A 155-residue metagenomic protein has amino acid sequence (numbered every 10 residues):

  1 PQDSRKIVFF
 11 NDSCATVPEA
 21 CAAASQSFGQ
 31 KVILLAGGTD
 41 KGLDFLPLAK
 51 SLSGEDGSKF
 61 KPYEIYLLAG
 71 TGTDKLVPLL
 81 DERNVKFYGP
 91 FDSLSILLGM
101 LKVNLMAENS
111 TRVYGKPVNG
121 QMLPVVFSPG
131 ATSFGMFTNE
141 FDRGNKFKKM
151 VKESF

Functional and structural regions predicted by a protein language model:
P1-P62: Nucleotide phosphate-binding/pyrophosphate-handling subdomain across enzymes that bind or process nucleotide phosphates
D12, L34, I65, F127 (+1 more regions): Residue-level signal for inorganic ion chemistry
A15, P90-F91, F137: Conserved aromatic
T16, T39-K41, T71, V126 (+1 more regions): Short glycine-rich anion-binding loops that position phosphate/pyrophosphate groups of nucleotides and phosphorylated
A20, K75-L76, M136: Phosphate- and divalent-cation-binding pockets in alpha/beta enzyme and binding domains that engage nucleotide-derived
A23-Q26, K50, P78, K149-E153: Short, well-ordered alpha-helices that flank and scaffold nucleotide-derived cofactor binding pockets
F45-L123: C-terminal helical cap/extension that packs against the catalytic core of soluble nucleotide-cofactor enzymes
P129-F155: Glycine/aspartate-rich loop-and-adjacent alpha/beta segment that forms the canonical ThDP
